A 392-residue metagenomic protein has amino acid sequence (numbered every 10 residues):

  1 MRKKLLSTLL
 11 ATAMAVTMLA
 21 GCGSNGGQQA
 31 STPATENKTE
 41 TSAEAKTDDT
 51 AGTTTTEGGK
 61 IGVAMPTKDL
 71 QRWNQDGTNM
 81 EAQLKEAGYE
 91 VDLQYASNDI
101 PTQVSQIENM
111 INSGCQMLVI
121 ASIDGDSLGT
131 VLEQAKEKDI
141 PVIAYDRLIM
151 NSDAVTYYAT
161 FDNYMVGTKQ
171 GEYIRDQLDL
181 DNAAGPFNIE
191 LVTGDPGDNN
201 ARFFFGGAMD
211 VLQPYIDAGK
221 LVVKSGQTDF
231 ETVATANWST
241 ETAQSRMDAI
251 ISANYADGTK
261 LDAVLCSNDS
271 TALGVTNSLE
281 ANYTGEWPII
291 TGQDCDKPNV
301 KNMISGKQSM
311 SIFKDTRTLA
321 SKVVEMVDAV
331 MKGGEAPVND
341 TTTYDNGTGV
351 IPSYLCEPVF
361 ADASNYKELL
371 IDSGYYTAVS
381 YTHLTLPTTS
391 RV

Functional and structural regions predicted by a protein language model:
M1-T8: Bacterial Sec-dependent N-terminal signal peptides
L5, M18, C22-L384, S390-V392: A residue-level marker of the well-folded mature domains of exported/periplasmic proteins
A11-T17: Bacterial N-terminal signal peptides
